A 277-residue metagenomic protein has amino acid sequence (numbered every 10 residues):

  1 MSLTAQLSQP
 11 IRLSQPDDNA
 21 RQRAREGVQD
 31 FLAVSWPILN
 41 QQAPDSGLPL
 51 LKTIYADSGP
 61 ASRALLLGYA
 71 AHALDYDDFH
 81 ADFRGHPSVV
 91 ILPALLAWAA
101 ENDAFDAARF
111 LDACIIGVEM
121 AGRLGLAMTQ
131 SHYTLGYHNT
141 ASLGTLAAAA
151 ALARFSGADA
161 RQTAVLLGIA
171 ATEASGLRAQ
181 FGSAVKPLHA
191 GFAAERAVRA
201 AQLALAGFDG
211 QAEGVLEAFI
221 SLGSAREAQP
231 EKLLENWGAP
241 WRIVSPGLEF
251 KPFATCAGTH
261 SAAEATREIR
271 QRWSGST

Functional and structural regions predicted by a protein language model:
M1-P246: N-terminal core-entry segment
W237-T277: A conserved active-site cap/scaffold subdomain adjacent to cofactor or substrate pockets
